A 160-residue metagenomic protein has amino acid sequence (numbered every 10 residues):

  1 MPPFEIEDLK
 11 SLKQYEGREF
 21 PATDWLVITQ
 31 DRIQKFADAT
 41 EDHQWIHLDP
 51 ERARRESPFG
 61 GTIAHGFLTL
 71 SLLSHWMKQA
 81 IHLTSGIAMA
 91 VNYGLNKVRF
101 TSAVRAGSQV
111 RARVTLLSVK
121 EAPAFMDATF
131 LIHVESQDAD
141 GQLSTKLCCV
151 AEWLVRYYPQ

Functional and structural regions predicted by a protein language model:
M1-Y15, A103-Q160: HotDog/MaoC-like acyl-thioester-processing domains
P2-A64, K78: Catalytic strand-loop segment that frames the active site of acyl-thioester-processing enzymes
P21, W25-V27, R99, L154-R156: Generic structural detector for well-ordered beta-strands
G61, S74-R113, L117: Hydrophobic beta-strand-centered segment that forms part of the acyl-chain substrate-binding groove
